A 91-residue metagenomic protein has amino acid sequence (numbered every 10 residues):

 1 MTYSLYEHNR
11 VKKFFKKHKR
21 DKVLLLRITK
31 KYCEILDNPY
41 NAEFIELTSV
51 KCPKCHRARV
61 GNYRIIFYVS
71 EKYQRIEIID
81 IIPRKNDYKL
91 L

Functional and structural regions predicted by a protein language model:
M1, E43, K54, Q74-E77: Residue-level signal for beta-strand positions within conserved beta-sheet cores that form or flank
M1-K31: Arg/Lys-rich, positively charged N-terminal/basic patches that mediate binding to nucleic acids
S4, K16, V23-L25, V60-Y63 (+1 more regions): Enriched for short, Lys/Arg-rich terminal
R10, S49-C52, P83: Residues that form or immediately flank small-molecule/cofactor binding pockets and catalytic motifs
K12, N41, R84-K85: Alpha-helix N-cap/helix-start and coil->helix boundary motif
I28, P39, L91: Short, flexible helix/strand-to-coil boundary loops that buttress conserved ligand/catalytic motifs in alpha/beta
K31-E34, R84: Conserved short hydrophobic interaction patches
C33-A58: A short, surface-exposed loop/turn module that caps and links secondary-structure elements
